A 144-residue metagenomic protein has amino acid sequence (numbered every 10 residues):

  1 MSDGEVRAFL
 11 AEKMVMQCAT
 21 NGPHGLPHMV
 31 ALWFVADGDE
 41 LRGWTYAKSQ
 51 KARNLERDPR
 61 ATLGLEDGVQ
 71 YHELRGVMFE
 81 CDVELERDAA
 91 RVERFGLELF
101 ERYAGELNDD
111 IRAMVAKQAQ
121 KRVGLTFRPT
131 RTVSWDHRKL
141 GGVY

Functional and structural regions predicted by a protein language model:
M1-V15, G141-Y144: Extreme N-terminal tail/first-helix region
G4-V6, Y46-K48, G64, G124 (+1 more regions): Catalytic cores of transferase enzymes with a strong primary signal for eukaryotic protein kinases
F9-L10, N54-L55, L99, F127: A generic structural signal for nonpolar/aromatic side chains embedded in well-ordered alpha-helices
E12-K13, R57-D58, K121: Structured helix-beta-strand junction loops
M14-A47, L55, T62-E66, R75: Short beta-strand segments
Y71-Y144: Charged, gly/pro-rich active-site loop segments
